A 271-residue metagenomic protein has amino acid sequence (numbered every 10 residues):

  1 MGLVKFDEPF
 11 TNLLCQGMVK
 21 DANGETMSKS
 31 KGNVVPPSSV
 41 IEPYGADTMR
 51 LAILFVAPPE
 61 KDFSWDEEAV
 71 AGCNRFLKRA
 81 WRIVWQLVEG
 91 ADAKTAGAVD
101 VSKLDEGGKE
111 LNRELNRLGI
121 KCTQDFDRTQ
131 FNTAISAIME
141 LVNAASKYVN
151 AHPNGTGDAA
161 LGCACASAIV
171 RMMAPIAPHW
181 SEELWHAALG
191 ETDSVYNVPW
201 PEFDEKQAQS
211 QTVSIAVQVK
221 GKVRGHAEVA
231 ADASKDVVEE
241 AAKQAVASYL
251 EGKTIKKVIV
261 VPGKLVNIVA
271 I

Functional and structural regions predicted by a protein language model:
M1-V4, A245-V246: Metal-dependent nuclease catalytic cores in nucleic-acid-processing enzymes, especially RNase H-like/related
L3-F10, S39-E228, I259-L265: Helix-rich, typically C-terminal accessory recognition domains appended to large enzymatic cores
G32, E228-A230, I271: Residue-level structural signal for beta-strand termini and adjacent loop
A231-E251: A short, contiguous, amphipathic alpha-helix enriched in charged residues
L250-I271: Cysteine/selenocysteine-centered motifs that mediate thiol-based redox chemistry or coordinate metal-sulfur cofactors
